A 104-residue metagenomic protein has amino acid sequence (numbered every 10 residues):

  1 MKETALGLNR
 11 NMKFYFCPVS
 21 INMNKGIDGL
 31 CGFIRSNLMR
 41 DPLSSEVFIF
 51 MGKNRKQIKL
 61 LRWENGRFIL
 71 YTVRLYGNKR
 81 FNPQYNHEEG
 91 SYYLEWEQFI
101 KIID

Functional and structural regions predicted by a protein language model:
M1-D104: Polybasic/polar functional segments that serve as interface/processing modules
